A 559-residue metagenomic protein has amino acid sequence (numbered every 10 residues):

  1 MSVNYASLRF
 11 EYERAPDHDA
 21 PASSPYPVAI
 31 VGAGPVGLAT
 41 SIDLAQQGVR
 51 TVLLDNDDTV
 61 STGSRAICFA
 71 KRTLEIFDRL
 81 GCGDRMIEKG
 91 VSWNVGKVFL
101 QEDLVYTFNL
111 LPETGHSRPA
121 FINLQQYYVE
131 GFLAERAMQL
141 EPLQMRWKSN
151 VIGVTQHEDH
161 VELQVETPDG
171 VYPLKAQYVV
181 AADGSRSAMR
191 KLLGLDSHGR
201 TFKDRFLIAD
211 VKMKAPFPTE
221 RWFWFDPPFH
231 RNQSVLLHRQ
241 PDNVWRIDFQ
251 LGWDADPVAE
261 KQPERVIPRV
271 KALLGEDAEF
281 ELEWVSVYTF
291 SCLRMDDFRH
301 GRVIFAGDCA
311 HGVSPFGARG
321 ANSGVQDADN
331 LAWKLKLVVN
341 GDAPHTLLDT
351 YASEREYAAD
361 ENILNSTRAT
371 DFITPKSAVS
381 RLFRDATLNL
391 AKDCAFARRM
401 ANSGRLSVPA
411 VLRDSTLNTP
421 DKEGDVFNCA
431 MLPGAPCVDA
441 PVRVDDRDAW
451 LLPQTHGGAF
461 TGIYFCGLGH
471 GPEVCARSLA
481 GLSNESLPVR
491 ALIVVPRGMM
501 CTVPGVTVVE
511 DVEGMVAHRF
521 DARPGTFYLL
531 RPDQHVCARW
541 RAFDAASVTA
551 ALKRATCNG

Functional and structural regions predicted by a protein language model:
M1-V31, Q46-Q47, L100-D103, G131 (+3 more regions): Helical substrate-recognition/capping region of FAD-dependent monooxygenase/halogenase enzymes
F10, P241-N243, P257-S323, A343 (+4 more regions): FAD/FMN-dependent oxidoreductases across multiple families
S24, D169-Y178: Core beta-strand elements of the Rossmann-like FAD/NAD(P) dinucleotide-binding domain in flavoenzyme oxidoreductases
A33-G34, Q126: Glycine-rich Rossmann-fold phosphate-binding loop(s) that bind the pyrophosphate of adenine dinucleotide cofactors
A45-R65: Glycine-rich FAD pyrophosphate-binding loop
T62-M138: Active-site-adjacent segment of FAD-dependent monooxygenases/related oxidoreductases
E88, L104, A134-E135, H160 (+2 more regions): Conserved FAD-binding catalytic core of PHBH/FMO-like flavoproteins
W147-V161: A conserved short coil-to-beta-strand element within the FAD-binding core of flavoproteins
